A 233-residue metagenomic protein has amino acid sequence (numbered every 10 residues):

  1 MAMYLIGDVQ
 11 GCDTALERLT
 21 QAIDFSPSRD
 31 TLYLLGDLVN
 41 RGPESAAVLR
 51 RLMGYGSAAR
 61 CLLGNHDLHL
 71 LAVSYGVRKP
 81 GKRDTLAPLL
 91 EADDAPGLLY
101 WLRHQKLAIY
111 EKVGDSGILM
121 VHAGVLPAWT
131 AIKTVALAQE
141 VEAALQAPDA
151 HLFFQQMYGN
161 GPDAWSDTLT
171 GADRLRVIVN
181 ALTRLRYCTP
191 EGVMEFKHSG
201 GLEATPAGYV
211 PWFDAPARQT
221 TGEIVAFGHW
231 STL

Functional and structural regions predicted by a protein language model:
M1-Y55, L68: N-terminal active-site segment of His-dependent metallophosphoesterases
M3, T31, I118-L119, I224: Structural motif
L5-G7, L63, M120-V121, F227: Short hydrophobic beta-strand that contains or immediately precedes a catalytic carboxylate
I23-S28, K112-D115, Q219-T220: Glycine-rich phosphate-binding loop signature in dinucleotide/nucleotide-binding domains
A46-L49, M53-G171: Active-site neighborhood of divalent metal-dependent phosphoester bond hydrolases
T170-L202: Acidic, glycine-rich loop-and-strand cores that form catalytic or ligand-binding grooves in diverse globular domains
P206-G208: Intrinsic-disorder detector for long, low-complexity, phosphorylation-rich regulatory segments in eukaryotic complex
F213, Q219-L233: A conserved acidic, glycine/proline-rich C-terminal tail/linker
